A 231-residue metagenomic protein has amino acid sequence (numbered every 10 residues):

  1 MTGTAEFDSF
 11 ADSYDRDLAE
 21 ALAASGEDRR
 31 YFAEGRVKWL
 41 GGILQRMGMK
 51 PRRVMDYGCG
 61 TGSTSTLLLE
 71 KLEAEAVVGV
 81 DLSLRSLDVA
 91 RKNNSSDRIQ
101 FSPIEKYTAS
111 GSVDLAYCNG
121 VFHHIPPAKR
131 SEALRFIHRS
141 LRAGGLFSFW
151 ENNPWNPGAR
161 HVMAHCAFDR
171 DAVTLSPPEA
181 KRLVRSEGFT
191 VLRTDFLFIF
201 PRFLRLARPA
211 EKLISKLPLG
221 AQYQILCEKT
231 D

Functional and structural regions predicted by a protein language model:
M1-A21: N-terminal, positively charged/glycine-rich alpha-helical extensions of SAM-dependent methyltransferases
Y31-K50: Conserved alpha-helix/loop element of class I SAM-dependent methyltransferases that forms part of the SAM/SAH-binding
S63-K106: Class I SAM-dependent methyltransferase SAM/SAH-binding core
Y117: A conserved beta-strand element that flanks and buttresses the S-adenosyl-L-methionine
S131-A143: A short glycine-rich, Lys/Arg-flanked "PGG" loop and its adjoining helix->strand segment in the class I
G144-E151: Conserved beta-strand signature within the Rossmann-like core of class I S-adenosyl-L-methionine
N153-R170: Short, glycine-/aromatic-enriched active-site segment of Class I SAM-dependent methyltransferases
V173-G188, T194: Short alpha-helix
